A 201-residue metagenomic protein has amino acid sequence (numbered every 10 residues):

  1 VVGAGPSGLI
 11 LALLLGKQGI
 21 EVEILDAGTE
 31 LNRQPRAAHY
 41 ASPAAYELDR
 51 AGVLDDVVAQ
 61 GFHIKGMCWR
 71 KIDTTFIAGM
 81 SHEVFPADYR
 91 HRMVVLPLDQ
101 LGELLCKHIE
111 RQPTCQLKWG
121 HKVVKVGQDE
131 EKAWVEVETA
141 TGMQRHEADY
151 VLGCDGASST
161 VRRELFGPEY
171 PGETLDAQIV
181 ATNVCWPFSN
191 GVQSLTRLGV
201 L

Functional and structural regions predicted by a protein language model:
V1-S7, E23: Beta1/beta-strand and adjacent pyrophosphate-binding region of the FAD-binding site in flavoprotein oxidoreductases
A12, L48, G102-L105, L152 (+1 more regions): Conserved structural-core and active-site-/substrate-pathway-adjacent residues in large, well-folded domains of enzymes
L13-A37: Glycine-rich FAD pyrophosphate-binding loop
G19, I64, A148-D149: Short, well-ordered alpha-helix to beta-strand connector turns
E21, L54, Q116: Residue-level detector of anion-binding/catalytic polar loops
R33-R111, G127: Active-site-adjacent segment of FAD-dependent monooxygenases/related oxidoreductases
K107, K125, E130-W134, A140-Q144 (+1 more regions): Conserved FAD-binding catalytic core of PHBH/FMO-like flavoproteins
E110-V124: A conserved beta-strand/loop element that lines the FAD pocket in flavoprotein oxidoreductases
